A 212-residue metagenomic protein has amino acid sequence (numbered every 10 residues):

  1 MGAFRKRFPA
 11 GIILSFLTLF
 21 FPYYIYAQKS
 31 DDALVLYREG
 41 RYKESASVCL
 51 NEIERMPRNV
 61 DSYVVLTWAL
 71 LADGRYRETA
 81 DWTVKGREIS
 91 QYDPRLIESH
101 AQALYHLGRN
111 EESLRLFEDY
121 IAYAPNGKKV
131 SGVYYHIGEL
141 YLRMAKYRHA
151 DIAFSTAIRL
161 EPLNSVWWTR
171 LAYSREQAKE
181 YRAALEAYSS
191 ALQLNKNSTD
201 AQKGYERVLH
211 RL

Functional and structural regions predicted by a protein language model:
P22-V64: N-terminal leader/linker segments that initiate helical-solenoid repeat arrays
Y26, V60-D61, P94-R95, K128-S131 (+2 more regions): Helix-start (N-cap) detector for alpha-helical repeat units in TPR-like alpha-solenoids, especially tetratricopeptide
R38-E39, A72-D73, H106-L107, E139 (+3 more regions): Register position in tetratricopeptide repeats
R55-M56, E88-S90, Y123-N126, L160 (+1 more regions): Structural marker of alpha-solenoid helical repeat scaffolds
V65-W68, S99, V133-H136, R170 (+1 more regions): Canonical tetratricopeptide repeat
